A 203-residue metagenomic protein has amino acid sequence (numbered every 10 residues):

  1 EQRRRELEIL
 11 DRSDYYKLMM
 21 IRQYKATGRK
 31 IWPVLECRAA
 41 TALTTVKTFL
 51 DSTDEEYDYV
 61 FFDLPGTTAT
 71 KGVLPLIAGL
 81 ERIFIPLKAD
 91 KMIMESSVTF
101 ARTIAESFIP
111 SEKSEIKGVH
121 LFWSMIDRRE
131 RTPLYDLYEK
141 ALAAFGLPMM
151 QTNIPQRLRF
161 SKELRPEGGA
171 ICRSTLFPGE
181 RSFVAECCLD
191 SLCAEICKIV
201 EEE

Functional and structural regions predicted by a protein language model:
E1-Y59, G66: P-loop/Walker-type NTP enzyme "switch/lid" segment
F62-L64, W123: Hydrophobic residues in beta-strands of the RecA-like P-loop NTPase core, especially within AAA+ ATPase
K71-K91: Inter-motif core of Ras-like GTPase G domains
E95-V119, Y135-Y138: Anionic-ligand binding region
D127-R173: Beta-strand-loop-alpha "switch" segments that mediate conformational coupling across diverse proteins
K162-L192: C-terminal boundary of histidine-terminating zinc-finger modules
C188-E203: C-terminal alpha-helix
